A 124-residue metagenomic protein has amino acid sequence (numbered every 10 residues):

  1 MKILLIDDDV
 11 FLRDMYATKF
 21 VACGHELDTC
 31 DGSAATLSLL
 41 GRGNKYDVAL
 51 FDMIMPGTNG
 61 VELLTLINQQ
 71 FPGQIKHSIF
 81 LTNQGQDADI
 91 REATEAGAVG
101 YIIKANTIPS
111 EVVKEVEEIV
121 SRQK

Functional and structural regions predicted by a protein language model:
V10-D28: Two-component/phosphorelay signaling modules centered on CheY-like receiver
R13, P56-G57, Q86: The feature encodes the CheY-like receiver
T29-S38, G60: Helix N-cap/capping motif at the beta->alpha junctions
N44-L50: Active-site beta3 strand of CheY-like receiver
D52, T82: Active-site residues of response regulator receiver
G60, T94-G100: As written
V61-Q74: Short amphipathic alpha-helix used as the core "switch/output" element in two-component signaling
